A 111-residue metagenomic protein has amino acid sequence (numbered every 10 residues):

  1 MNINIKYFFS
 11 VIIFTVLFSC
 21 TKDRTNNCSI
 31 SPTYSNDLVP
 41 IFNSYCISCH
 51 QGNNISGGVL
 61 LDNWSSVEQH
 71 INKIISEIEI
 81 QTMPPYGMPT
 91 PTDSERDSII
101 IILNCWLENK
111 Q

Functional and structural regions predicted by a protein language model:
M1-S31: Bacterial Sec-dependent N-terminal signal peptides
C20-Q111: Aromatic- and Gly/Pro-enriched helix-to-coil junctions and flexible linker segments
